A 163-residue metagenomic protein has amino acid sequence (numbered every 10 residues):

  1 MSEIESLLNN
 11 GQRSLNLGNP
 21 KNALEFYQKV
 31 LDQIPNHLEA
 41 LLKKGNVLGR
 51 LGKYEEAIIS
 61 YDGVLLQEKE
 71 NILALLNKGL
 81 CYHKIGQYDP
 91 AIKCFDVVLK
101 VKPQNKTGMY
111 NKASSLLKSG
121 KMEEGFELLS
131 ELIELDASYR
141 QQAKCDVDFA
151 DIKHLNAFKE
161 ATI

Functional and structural regions predicted by a protein language model:
S2-E39, K43-R50: Alpha-helical segment of the N-proximal tetratricopeptide repeat
E3-E5, L38-E39, I72-L73, K106-T107 (+1 more regions): Helix-start (N-cap) detector for alpha-helical repeat units in TPR-like alpha-solenoids, especially tetratricopeptide
N9, K43, N77, N111 (+1 more regions): Canonical tetratricopeptide repeat
L15, L42, G49, L66 (+3 more regions): Position-specific recognition of the canonical hydrophobic site in helix A of tetratricopeptide repeat
K29-V30, G63-V64, V97-V98, E131-L132: Canonical positions in the second alpha-helix
